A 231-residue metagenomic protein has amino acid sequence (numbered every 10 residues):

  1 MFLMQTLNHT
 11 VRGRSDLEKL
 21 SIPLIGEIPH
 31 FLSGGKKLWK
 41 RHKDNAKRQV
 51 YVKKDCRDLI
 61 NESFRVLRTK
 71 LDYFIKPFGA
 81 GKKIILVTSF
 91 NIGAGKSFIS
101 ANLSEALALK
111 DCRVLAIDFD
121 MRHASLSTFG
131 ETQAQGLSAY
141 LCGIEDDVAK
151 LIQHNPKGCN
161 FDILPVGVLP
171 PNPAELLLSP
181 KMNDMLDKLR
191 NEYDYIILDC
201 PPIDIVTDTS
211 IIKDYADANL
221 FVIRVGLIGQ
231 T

Functional and structural regions predicted by a protein language model:
M1-R113, F119-S138, C142, P171 (+1 more regions): Short boundary/hinge segments that flank catalytic cores
T6-K19, V166, A174-T231: Conserved catalytic-core segment of NTP-binding enzymes
E62, V66-T69, N102, D146 (+3 more regions): Generic recognition of well-ordered alpha-helical segments within structured catalytic/regulatory domains
D72, C112, Q133, K157 (+3 more regions): Cytosolic nucleotide-binding catalytic cores of signal-transduction proteins
K76-G79, T132, Q153-K157, K188-N191 (+1 more regions): Conserved catalytic network of the ASCE P-loop NTPase/AAA+ motor domain
K82-L86, L115, F161-I163, Y195-I197: Residue-level preference for the first positions of well-ordered beta-strands
R113, N160, A218: Residues at the starts of beta-strands that form the adenosine-phosphate
S138-L189: Conserved Walker-type P-loop NTP-binding/catalytic site
